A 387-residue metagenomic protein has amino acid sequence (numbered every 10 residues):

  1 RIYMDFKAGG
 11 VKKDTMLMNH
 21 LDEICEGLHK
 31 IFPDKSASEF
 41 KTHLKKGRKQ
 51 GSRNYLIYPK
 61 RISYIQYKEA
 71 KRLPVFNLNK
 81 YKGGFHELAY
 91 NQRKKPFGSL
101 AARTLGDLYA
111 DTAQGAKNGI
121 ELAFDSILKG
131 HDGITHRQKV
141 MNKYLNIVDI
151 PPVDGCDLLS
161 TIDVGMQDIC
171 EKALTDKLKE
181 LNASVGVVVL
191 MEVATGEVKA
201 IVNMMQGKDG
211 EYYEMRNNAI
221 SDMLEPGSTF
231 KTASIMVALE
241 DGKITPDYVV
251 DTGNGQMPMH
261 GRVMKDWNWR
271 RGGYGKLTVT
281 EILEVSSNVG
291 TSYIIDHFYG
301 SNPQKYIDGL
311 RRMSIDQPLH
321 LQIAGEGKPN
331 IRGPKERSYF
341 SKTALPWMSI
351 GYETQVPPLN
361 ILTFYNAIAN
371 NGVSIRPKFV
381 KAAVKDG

Functional and structural regions predicted by a protein language model:
R1-A8, L108, A200-Q206: Short beta->alpha transition motifs characteristic of CBS
R1-H20, C25, N54, I150 (+2 more regions): Non-catalytic, structured segments within soluble enzyme domains
R1-I2, N54, G83, L100-R103 (+5 more regions): Envelope-exposed proteins and targeting segments
T15-P33, E39-D154: Small/polar-residue-rich segments within soluble enzyme cores
N19-E26, K30, T42, K68-R72 (+16 more regions): Solvent-exposed, polar/charged alpha-helical surfaces in well-ordered, non-transmembrane soluble domains, broadly
R137-D149, I162, G186-G227, M236-G387: Beta-lactam-recognizing serine transpeptidase/beta-lactamase-like catalytic domain environment
K143-G186: Conserved, well-ordered alpha-helix/loop/beta-strand core segments that scaffold catalytic motifs
